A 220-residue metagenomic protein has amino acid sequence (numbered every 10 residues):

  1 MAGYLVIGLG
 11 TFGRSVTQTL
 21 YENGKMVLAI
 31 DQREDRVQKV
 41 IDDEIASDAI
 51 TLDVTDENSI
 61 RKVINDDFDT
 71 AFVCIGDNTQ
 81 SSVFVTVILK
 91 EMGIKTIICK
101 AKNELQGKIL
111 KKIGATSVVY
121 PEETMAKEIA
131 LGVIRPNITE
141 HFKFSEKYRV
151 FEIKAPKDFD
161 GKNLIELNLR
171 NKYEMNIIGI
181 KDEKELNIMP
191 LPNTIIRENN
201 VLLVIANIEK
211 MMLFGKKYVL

Functional and structural regions predicted by a protein language model:
M1-L220: Cytosolic regulatory regions of ion transport systems
